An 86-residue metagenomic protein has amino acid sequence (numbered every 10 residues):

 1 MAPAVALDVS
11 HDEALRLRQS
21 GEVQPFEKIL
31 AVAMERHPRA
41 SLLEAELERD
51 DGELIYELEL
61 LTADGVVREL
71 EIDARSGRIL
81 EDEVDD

Functional and structural regions predicted by a protein language model:
M1-D86: Long, terminal "pre-/pro-" and other extracytoplasmic accessory regions that lie outside the mature folded/catalytic
